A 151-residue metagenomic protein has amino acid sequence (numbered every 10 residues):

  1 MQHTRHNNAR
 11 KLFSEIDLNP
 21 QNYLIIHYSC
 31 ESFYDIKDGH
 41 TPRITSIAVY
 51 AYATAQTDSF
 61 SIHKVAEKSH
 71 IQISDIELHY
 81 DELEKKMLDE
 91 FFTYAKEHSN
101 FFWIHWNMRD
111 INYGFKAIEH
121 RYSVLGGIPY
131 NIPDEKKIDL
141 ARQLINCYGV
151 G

Functional and structural regions predicted by a protein language model:
M1-T93: Conserved RNase H-like, two-metal-ion catalytic cores of nucleic-acid enzymes
Q21, S99-F101: Short glycine-/polar-rich loops that comprise or flank the Walker A/P-loop and associated switch/sensor motifs
R43-T45, Y50-Q72, F101-G151: Metal-dependent phosphoesterase core characteristic of DEDDh/y 3'-5' exonuclease domains
T93-K96, G114-K116: Accessory nucleic-acid engagement/destabilization modules that flank
